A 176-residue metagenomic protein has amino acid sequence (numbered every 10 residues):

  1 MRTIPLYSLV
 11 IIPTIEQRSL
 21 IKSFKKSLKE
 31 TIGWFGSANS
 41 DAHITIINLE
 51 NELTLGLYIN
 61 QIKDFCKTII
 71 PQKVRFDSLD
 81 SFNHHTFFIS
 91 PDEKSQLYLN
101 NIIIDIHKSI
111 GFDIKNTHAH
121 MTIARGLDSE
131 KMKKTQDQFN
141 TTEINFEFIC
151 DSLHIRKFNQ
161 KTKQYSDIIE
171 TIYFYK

Functional and structural regions predicted by a protein language model:
M1-K73, D92-S152, T162-K176: Basic, often amphipathic N-terminal segments
D77: Substrate/cofactor-recognition hotspot
D80-F88: Short, basic/glycine-rich phosphate-binding loops at helix/coil junctions that contact nucleotide phosphates
